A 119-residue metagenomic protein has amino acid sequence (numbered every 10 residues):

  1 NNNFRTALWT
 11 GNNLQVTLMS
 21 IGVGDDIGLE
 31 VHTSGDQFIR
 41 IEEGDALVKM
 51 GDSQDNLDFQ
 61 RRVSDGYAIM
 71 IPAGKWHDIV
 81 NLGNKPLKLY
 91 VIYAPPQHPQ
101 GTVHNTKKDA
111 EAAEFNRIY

Functional and structural regions predicted by a protein language model:
N1-L29, G35: A short glycine-rich, His/Asp/Glu-containing loop-to-beta-strand
G11, G22-G24, S34, I41 (+3 more regions): A short, compositionally biased micro-patch
L18, V48-M50, L89: Short hydrophobic/aromatic-rich beta-strand segments that constitute the beta-sheet cores of beta-sandwich/beta-barrel
L29, V48-K49, I71, H77-N84: Short beta-strand His + acidic residue motifs that chelate non-heme Fe in jelly-roll/DSBH and cupin folds
S34-G51: Glycine- and acidic-residue-biased ligand/ion/polar-headgroup-sensing regions
S53-P72: Short acidic-glycine-tyrosine-enriched beta hairpin
V80-Y119: Double-stranded beta-helix
